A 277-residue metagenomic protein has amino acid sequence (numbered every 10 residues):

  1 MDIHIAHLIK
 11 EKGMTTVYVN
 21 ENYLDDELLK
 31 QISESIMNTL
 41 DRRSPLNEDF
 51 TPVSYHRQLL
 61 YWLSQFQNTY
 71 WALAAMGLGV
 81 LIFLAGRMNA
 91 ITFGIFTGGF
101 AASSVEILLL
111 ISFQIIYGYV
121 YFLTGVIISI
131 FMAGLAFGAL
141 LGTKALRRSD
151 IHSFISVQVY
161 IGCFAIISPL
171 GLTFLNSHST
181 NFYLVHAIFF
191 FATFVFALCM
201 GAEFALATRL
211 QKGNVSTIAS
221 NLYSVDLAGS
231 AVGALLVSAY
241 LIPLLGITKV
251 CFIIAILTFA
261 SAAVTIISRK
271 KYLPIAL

Functional and structural regions predicted by a protein language model:
M1-L277: Alpha-helical transmembrane segments of multi-pass membrane proteins
